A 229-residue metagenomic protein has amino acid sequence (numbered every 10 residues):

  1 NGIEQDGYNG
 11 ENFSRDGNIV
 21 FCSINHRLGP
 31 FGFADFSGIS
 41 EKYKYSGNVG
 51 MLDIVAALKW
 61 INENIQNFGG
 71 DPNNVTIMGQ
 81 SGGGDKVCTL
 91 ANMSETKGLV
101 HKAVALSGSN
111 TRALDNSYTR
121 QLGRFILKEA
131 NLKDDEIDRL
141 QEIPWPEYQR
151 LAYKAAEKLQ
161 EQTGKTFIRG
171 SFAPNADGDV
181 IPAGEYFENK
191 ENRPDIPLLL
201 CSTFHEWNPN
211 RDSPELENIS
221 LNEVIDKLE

Functional and structural regions predicted by a protein language model:
N1-V55, E63-N67: Cap/lid segment of the alpha/beta-hydrolase catalytic domain
G2-G7, G32-F36, C88-L90, A113-Y118 (+1 more regions): Short, solvent-exposed loop/turn and secondary-structure capping segments
D16-C22, D71-V75, T96-K102, P194-P197: Loop/turn elements at helix/coil->beta-strand transitions in domains of secreted/extracellular proteins
N25, M78, M93, V104-S107 (+1 more regions): Alpha/beta-hydrolase-fold catalytic nucleophile elbow
I54-N62, L122-L127: Short, well-ordered amphipathic alpha-helical segments that serve as non-catalytic structural scaffolds within diverse
I61, F68-S81: Alpha/beta-hydrolase fold nucleophile elbow
G84-T96: Short glycine-enriched nucleophile-adjacent loop and the immediately C-terminal alpha-helix near the catalytic center
K97, L106-I225: Substrate-access "cap/lid" subdomains that shape and gate the entrance to catalytic or ligand-binding pockets
